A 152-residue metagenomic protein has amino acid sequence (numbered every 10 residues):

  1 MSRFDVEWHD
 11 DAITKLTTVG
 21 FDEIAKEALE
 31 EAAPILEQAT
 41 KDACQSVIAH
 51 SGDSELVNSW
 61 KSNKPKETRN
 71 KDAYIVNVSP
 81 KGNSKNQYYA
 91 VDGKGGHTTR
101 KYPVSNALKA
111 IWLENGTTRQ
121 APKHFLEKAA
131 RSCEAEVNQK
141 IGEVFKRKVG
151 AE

Functional and structural regions predicted by a protein language model:
M1-I75, K101-E152: Short, Lys/Arg-rich flexible segments
D72, P80, A90: Short, conserved beta-strand/beta-arch hydrophobic-aromatic motifs that form part of recognition grooves or interface
N77-K85: Secondary-structure transition/turn motif
Q87-S105: Surface-exposed intrinsically disordered loops and tails
